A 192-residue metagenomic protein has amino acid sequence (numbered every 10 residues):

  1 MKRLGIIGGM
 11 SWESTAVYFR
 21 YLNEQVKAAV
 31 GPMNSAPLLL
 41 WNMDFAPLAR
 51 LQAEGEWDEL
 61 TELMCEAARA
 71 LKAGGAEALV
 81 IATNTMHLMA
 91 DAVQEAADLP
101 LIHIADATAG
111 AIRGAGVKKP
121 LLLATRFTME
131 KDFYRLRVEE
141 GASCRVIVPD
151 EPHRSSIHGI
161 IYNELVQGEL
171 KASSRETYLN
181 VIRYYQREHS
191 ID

Functional and structural regions predicted by a protein language model:
M1-D192: Non-catalytic structural scaffold of enzyme domains
